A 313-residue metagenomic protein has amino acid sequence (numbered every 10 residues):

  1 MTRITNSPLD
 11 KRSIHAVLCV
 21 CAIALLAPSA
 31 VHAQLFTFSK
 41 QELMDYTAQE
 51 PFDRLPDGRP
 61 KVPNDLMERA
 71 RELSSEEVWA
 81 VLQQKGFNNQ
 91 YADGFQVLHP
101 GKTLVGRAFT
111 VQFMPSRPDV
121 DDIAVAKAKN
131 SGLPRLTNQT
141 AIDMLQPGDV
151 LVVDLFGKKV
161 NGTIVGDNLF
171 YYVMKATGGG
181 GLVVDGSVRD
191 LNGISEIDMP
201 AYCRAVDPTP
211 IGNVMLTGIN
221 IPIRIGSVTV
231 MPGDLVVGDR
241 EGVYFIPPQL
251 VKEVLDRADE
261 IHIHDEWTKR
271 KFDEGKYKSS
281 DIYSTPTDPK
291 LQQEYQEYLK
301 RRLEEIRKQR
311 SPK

Functional and structural regions predicted by a protein language model:
T2-C19: Bacterial N-terminal signal peptides that target proteins for export
A16-P28: Bacterial N-terminal signal peptides
S29-A33: Sec/Tat signal peptide C-region and signal peptidase I cleavage site
Q34-W79: N-terminal pre-domain segments of enzymes
L73-E77, V81-P232, I246-E294, L299-K313: Feature captures the catalytic cores and cofactor-binding loops of soluble hydro-lyases/lyases that act on carboxylate
G242-Y244: Channel- or pocket-lining gating/hinge segments that regulate access to a cavity or pore
